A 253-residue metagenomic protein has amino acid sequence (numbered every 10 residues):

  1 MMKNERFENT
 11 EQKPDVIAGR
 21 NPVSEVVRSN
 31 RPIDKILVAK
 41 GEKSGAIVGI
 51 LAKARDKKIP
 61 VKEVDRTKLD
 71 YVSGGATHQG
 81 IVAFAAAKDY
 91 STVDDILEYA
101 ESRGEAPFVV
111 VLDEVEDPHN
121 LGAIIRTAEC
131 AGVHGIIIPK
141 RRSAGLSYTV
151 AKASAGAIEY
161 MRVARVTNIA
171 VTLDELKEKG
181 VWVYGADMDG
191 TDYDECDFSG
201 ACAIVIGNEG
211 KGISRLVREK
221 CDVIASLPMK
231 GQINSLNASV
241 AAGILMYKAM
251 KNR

Functional and structural regions predicted by a protein language model:
M1-Y99: N-terminal positively charged helical leader segments and presequences
S24, S29, C130, Y148-A157 (+1 more regions): Structured adenosyl-cofactor binding patch, chiefly the S-adenosyl-L-methionine
E25-P32, E98-T191, E195: RNA substrate-binding interface of SAM-dependent RNA methyltransferases
K53, H78-V82, K152-A157, G200-I204: Short, hinge-like loop/turn segments at secondary-structure boundaries
D65, A86, D113, P139-K140 (+5 more regions): Short beta->alpha connector loops at strand-helix junctions that form conserved, small/polar/Pro-enriched
H119-A123, I213, A242: Short glycine/serine/threonine-rich phosphate/pyrophosphate-binding segments that cradle anionic phosphate groups
Y184-N237: Active-site/ligand-binding-proximal alpha/beta "capping" segment
